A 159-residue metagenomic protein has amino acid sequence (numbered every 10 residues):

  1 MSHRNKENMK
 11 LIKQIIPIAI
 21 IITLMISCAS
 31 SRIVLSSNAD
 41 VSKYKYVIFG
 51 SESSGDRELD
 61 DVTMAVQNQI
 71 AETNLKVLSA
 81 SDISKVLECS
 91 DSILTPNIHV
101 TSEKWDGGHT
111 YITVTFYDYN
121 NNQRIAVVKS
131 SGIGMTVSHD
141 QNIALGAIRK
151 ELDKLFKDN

Functional and structural regions predicted by a protein language model:
M1-C28: Sec-dependent bacterial lipoprotein signal peptides
H3, I26-L75, D158-N159: A structural "domain/chain start" motif
A29-D40, E72, K76, R124-N159: C-terminal/domain-edge helix-coil "capping" segments
V47-F49, V66, I70, V77 (+3 more regions): Hydrophobic beta-strand residues in large extracellular and virion-surface proteins
F49, S79-K104, I112-T113: A short, hydrophobic beta-strand-centered structural micro-motif
G55-T63, W105-T110, G134-L145: Solvent-exposed, acidic/flexible segments
V100, K104-G134: Amphipathic beta-strand/beta-sheet edge segments enriched in Tyr/Trp
